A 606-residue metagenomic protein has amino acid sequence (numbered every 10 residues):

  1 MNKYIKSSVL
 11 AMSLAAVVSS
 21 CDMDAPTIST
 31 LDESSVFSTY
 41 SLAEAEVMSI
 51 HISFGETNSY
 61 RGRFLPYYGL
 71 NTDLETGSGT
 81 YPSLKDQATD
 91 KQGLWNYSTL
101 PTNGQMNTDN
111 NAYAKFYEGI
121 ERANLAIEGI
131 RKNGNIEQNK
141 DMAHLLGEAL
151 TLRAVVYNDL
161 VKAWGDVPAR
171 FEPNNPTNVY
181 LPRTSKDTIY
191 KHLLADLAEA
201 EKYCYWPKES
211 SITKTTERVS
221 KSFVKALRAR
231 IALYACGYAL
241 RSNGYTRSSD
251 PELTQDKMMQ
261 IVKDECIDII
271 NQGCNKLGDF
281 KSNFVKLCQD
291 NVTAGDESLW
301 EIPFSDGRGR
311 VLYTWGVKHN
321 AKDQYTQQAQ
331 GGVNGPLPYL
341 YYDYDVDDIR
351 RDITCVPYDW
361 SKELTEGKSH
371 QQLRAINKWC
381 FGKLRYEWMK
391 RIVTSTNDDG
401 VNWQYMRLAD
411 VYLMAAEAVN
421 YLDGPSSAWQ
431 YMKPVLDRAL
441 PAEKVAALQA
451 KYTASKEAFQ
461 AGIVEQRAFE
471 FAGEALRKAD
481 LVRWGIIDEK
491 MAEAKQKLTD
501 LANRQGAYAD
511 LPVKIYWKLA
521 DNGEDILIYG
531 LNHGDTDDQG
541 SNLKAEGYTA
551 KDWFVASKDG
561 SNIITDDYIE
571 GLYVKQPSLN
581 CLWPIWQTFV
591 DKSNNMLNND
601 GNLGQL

Functional and structural regions predicted by a protein language model:
M1-S29, D480-R483: Bacterial Sec-dependent N-terminal signal peptides
C21, F116-G119, H192-L194, T215 (+2 more regions): Long, intrinsically disordered, low-complexity segments
D22-G93, V167, Y190, L194-C204 (+4 more regions): An aromatic- and glycine-enriched ligand-binding surface/loop that stacks and positions planar moieties
T39-Y40, E44, I52-N58, S83-W164 (+7 more regions): Conserved, well-structured interaction surfaces
A88-P101, Y342-L408, N602-L606: Flexible, polar/acidic helix-loop-strand segments at domain edges
D159, A163, Y234, Y238-R241 (+4 more regions): Alpha-helix C-terminal capping/termination sites
